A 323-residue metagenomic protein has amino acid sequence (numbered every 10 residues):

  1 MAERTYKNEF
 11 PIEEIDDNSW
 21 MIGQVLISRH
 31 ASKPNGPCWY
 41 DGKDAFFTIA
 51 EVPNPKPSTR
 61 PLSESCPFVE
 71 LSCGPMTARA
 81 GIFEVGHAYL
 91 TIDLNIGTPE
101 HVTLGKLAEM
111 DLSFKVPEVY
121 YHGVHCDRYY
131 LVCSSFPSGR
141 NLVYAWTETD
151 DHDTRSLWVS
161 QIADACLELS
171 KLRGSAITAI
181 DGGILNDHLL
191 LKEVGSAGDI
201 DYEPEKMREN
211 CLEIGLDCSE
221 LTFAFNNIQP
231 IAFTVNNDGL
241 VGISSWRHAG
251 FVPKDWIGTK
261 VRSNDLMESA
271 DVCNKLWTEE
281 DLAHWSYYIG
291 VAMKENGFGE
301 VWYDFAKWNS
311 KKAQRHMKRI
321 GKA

Functional and structural regions predicted by a protein language model:
A2-L71: Juxta-kinase regulatory segment immediately upstream of eukaryotic protein kinase catalytic domains
F47-E51, P57-K106: ATP-binding glycine-rich loop module of kinase domains
L104, V119, S135, I162 (+3 more regions): Generic structural signal for small/hydrophobic residues in well-ordered secondary structure, especially within
S113, V143-I184, R208-A224: Conserved kinase catalytic-core helix
E118-R128: Short beta-strand micro-motifs within the conserved protein kinase catalytic domain, predominantly in the N-lobe
V132-R140: Short pocket-lining segment of the protein kinase catalytic domain that shapes the ATP-binding cleft
E209-V252: Active-site acidic catalytic loop and adjacent metal/ATP-binding pocket of ATP-dependent phosphoryl transfer enzymes
N236-M293, G297-F298: Active-site Asp-x-Gly
